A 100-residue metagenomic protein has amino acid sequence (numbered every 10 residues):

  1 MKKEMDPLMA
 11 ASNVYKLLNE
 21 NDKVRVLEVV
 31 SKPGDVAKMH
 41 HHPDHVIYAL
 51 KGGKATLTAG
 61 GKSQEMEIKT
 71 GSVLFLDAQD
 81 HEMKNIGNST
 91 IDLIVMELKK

Functional and structural regions predicted by a protein language model:
M1-N13, K100: Basic/polar N-terminal segments that are highly enriched at the extreme N-terminus, encompassing both cleavable
A11-D35, I47, M96: A short glycine-rich, His/Asp/Glu-containing loop-to-beta-strand
S31-K32, M39, M83: Hydrophobic alpha-helical transmembrane segments of multi-pass integral membrane proteins
V36-A37, G53-L57, V73: Short beta-strand segments in beta-sandwich/barrel cores
H41-T56: Short, conserved beta-strand element in jelly-roll/cupin
G52, A78-K99: Ligand-binding loop in jelly-roll beta-barrel domains
G60-A78: Short acidic-glycine-tyrosine-enriched beta hairpin
